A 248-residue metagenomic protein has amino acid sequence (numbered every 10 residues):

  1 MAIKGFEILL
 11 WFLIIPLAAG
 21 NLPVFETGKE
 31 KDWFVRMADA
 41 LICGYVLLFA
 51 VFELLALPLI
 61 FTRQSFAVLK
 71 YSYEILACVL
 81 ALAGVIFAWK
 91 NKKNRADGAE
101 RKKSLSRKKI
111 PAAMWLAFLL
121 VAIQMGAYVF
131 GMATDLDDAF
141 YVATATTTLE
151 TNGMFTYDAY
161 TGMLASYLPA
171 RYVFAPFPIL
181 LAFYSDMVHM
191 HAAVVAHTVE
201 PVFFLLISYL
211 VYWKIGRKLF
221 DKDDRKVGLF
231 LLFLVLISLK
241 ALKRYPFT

Functional and structural regions predicted by a protein language model:
M1-S106: Membrane-embedded, hydrophobic transmembrane alpha-helices
L10, I42, M114, L229-F230: Hydrophobic alpha-helical transmembrane segments
E30, M37, P111-A117, H189: Short, flexible segments with low predicted structural confidence
S65-V68, K109, H189-A192, A196: Membrane-interfacial loop-to-transmembrane-helix junctions in polytopic alpha-helical membrane proteins
E100-F118: Cytoplasm-facing juxtamembrane segments at the starts of transmembrane helices in multi-pass membrane proteins
A117-T248: Active-site lumenal/periplasmic loops and adjacent helix-entry segments of GT-C-fold, multi-pass membrane
